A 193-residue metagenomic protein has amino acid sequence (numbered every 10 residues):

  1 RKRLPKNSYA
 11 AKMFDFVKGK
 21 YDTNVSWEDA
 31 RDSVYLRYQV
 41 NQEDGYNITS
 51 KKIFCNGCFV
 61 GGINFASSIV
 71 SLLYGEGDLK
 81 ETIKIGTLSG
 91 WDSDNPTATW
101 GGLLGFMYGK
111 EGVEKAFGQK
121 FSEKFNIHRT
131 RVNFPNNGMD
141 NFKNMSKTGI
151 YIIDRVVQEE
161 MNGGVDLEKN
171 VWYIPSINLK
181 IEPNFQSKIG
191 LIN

Functional and structural regions predicted by a protein language model:
R1-G90: Accessory "access/gating" subregions that flank catalytic or transport cores
R1-K2, L103, F121-S122, D166-P175: A glycine-rich phosphate-binding loop feature that marks nucleotide/adenosyl-phosphate handling sites
K6-A10, S26-W27, G77-D78, D92-N95 (+2 more regions): Intrinsically disordered or highly flexible coil/loop and linker segments, enriched in small and charged/polar residues
Y9-D15, E28-D32, D44-I48, A98-G101 (+3 more regions): Short, charged low-complexity intrinsically disordered segments located at boundaries of structured domains
V17-R31, G112-G118, K143-G163: Long, charge-rich low-complexity segments
Q39-Q42, Q119, Q158, Q186: Residue-identity detector for glutamine
S68-D154: Catalytic phosphate/nucleotide-handling subdomain of diverse soluble enzymes
G138-N193: C-terminal domain-closing interface element
